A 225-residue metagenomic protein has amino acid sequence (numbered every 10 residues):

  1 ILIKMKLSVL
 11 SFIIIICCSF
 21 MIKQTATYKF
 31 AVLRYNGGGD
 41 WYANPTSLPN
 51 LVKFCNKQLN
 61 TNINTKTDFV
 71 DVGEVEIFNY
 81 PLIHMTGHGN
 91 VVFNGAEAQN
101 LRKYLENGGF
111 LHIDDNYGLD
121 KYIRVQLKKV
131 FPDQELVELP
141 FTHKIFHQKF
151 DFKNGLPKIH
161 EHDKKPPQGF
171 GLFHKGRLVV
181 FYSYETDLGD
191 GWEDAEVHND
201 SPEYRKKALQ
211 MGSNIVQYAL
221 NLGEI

Functional and structural regions predicted by a protein language model:
I1-V9: Positively charged n-region of N-terminal signal peptides that target proteins for export
S8-C17: Sec-dependent N-terminal signal peptides
F20-L82, T86-G89, V179, D187-L188 (+1 more regions): Aromatic-Pro/Gly-enriched surface loop or interdomain linker that acts as a lid/target-recognition segment
K29, G37-G38, T46-S47, D120-E196 (+1 more regions): An acidic, glycine-rich "communication" segment
F30, L82-K121: Short alpha-beta junction capping motif
T61, N107, P132-D133: Short, well-ordered coil loops that connect the C-terminus of an alpha-helix to the N-terminus of a beta-strand
T65-V72, N94-N100, K164-Q168: Alpha-helical scaffolding within the catalytic cores of extracellular/periplasmic polymer-degrading hydrolases
